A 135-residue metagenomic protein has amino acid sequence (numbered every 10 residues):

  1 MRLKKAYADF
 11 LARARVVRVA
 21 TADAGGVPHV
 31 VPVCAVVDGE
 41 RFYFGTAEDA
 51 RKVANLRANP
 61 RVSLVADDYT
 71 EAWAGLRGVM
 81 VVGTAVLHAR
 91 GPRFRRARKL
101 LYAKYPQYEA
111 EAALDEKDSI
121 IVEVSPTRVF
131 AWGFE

Functional and structural regions predicted by a protein language model:
M1-V16: Extreme N-terminal tail/first-helix region
R2, W73-E135: Charged, gly/pro-rich active-site loop segments
Y7, D49-K52, R93-A97: Amphipathic alpha-helical interface surfaces
L11-A12, R57-A58, D115: Alpha-helix boundary recognition
A14-E48, L64-D67: Short beta-strand segments
P28-V30, R57, G75-G78: Short glycine/proline-enriched turns and hinge-like loops at secondary-structure junctions
G45-T46, A50-A74: Helix-adjacent hinge/juxtasegments
